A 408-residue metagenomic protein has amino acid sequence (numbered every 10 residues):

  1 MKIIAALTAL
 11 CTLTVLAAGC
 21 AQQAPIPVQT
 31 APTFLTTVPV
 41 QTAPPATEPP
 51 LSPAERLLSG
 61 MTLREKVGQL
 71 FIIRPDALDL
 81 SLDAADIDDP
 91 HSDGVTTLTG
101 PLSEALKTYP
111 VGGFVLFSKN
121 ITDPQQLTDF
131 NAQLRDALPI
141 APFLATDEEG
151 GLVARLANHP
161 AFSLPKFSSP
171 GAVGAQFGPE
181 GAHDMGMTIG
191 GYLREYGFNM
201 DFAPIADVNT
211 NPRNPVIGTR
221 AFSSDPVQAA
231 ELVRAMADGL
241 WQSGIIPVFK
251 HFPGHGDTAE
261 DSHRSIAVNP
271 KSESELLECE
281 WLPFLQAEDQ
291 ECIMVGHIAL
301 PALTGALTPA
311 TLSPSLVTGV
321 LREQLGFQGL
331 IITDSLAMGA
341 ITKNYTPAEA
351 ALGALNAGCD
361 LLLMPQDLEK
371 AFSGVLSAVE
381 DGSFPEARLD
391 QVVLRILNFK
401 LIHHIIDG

Functional and structural regions predicted by a protein language model:
M1-A24: Sec-dependent N-terminal signal peptides of Gram-positive bacterial secreted proteins and lipoproteins
C20-E104, P314, E323-Q324, T342-G408: Preference for extracellular/luminal or secreted protein segments
D76-T96, E104-A229, H251, G256-P270 (+3 more regions): Enzymes and membrane/adaptor proteins characterized by extended Gly/Ser/Thr/Asp/Glu-rich, aromatic-dotted
G100-A105, D201, C279-D289, V317-E323: Structured alpha-helical segments in the cores of large, soluble enzyme domains
D136-A141, L240-G244, E323-Q328, G382-P385: Short helix-capping segments at alpha-helix termini
L232-A235, G239-F249, E275-Q290: Phosphate/pyrophosphate-binding betaalpha-module
T318-I331, S335: Catalytic PLP-binding core of fold-type I/II PLP enzymes
